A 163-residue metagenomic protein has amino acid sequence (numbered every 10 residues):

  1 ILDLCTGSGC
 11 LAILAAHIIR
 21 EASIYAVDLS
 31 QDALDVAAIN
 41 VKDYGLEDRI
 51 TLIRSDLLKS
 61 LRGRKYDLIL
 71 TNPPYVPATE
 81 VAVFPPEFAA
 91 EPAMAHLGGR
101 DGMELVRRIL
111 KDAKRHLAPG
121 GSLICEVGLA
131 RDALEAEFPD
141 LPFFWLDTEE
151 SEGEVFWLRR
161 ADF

Functional and structural regions predicted by a protein language model:
I1-V83: Conserved SAM/SAH cofactor-binding pocket of Class I
T51-I53, M94, F144: Structural signal for short hydrophobic segments within the conserved structured cores of catalytic domains across
R54, A90, A136: Phosphate-coordinating loops and pocket residues in cytosolic domains that bind phosphorylated ligands
P74-E104: Mobile active-site "lid"/loop adjacent to the S-adenosyl-L-methionine
T79, A161-F163: Short loop segments at secondary-structure junctions
R100-R160: Conserved Class I SAM-dependent methyltransferase catalytic core
